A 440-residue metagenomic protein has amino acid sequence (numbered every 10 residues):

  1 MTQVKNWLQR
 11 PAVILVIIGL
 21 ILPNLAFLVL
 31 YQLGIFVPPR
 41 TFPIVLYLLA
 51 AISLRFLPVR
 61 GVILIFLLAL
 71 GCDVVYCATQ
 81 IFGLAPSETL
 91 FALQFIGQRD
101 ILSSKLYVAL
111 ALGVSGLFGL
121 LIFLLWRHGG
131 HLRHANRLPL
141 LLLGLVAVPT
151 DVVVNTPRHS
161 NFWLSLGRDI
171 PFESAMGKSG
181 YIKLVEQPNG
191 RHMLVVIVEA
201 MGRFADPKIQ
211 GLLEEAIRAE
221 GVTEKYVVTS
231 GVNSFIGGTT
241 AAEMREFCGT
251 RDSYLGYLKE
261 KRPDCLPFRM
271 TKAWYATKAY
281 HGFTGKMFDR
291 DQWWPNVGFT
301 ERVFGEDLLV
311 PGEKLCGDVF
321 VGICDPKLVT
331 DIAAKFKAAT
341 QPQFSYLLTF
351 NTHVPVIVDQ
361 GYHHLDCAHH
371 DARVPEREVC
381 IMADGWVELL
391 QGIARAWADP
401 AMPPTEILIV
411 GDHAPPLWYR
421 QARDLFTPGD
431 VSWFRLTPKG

Functional and structural regions predicted by a protein language model:
M1-N161: Transmembrane and membrane-interface helices of multi-pass, inner-membrane envelope-modifying transferases
R10, V185-E186, A398-D399: Short hydrophobic/aromatic segments of transmembrane alpha-helices and their interfaces
Q32-R40, A205-I209, V358, R420-Q421: Short, glycine/acidic-enriched capping/hinge loops at junctions between secondary-structure elements
V154-L164, Y181-G190: A charged, amphipathic alpha-helical module
S165-Y181: Short extracytoplasmic/periplasmic juxtamembrane "stem" segments immediately C-terminal to an N-terminal membrane anchor
G177-Y257, K261: Membrane-embedded segments
R218, A241-G440: Solvent-exposed soluble domains appended to multi-pass membrane proteins
